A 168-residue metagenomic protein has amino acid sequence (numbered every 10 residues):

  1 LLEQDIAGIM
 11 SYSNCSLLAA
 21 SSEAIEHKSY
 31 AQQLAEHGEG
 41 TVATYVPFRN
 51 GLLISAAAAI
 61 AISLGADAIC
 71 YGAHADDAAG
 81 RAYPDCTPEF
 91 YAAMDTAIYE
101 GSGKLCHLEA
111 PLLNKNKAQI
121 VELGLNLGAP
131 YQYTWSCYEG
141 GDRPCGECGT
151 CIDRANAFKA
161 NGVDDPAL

Functional and structural regions predicted by a protein language model:
L1-G128: ATP-dependent adenylation/nucleotidyltransferase module used to activate substrates
E3-Q4, P130-Y138: Conserved S-adenosyl-L-methionine
G51, S55, W135-N156: Local cysteine-cluster metal-coordination motifs and their immediate loop/turn environment, predominantly Fe-S cluster
L64, Q132, G146: Structured loop/turn residues at beta-strand edges in well-structured enzyme cores
S102, K159-G162: Short amphipathic alpha-helical interaction/hinge segments
A129, A155-A160: A polyampholytic, Gly/Pro-enriched intrinsically disordered region
G140-G141, G162-L168: Short cysteine/histidine-rich metal-coordination sites, predominantly Zn2+-binding motifs
